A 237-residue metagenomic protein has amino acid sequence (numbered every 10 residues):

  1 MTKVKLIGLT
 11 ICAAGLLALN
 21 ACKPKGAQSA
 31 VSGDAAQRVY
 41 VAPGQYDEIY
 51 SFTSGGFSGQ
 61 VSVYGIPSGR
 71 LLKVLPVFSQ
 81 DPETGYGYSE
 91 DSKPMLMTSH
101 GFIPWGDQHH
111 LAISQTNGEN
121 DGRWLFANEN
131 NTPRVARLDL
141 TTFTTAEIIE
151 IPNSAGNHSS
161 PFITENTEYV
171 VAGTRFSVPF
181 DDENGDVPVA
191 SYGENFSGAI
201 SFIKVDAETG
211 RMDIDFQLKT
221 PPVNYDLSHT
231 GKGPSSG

Functional and structural regions predicted by a protein language model:
M1-G8: Bacterial N-terminal signal peptides that target proteins for export
A18-A21: C-terminal motif of bacterial Sec signal peptides marking the signal peptidase cleavage site
K23-K25: Bacterial signal peptide processing site
S29-A30, R70-K73, H100-G106, T144-E150 (+1 more regions): A short beta-strand motif characteristic of beta-propeller blades
A35-Y40, D81-S89, G106-T116, N153-I163 (+1 more regions): Repeated scaffold domains used in trafficking and secretory/extracellular systems, primarily beta-propellers
Q37-I49, H110-I113, G122, A172-S197: Short, conserved, GDST-rich strand-edge loop motifs in beta-rich repeat architectures
T53-G56, E119, L125-N131, V171-R175 (+1 more regions): Conserved beta-strand positions in repeat-built beta-propeller and related beta-rich domains
S54-G56, Q60-M97, A127-P152, A207-R211: Beta-propeller domains
